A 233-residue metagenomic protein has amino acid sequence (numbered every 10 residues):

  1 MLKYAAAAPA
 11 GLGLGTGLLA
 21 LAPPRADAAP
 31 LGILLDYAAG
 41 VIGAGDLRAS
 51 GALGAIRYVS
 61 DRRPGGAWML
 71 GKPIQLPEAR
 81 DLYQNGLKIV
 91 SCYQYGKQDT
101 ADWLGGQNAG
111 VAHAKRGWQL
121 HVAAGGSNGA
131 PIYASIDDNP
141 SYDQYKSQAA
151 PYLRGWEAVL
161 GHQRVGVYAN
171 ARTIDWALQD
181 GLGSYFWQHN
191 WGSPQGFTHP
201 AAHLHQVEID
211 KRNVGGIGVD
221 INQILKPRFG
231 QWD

Functional and structural regions predicted by a protein language model:
L2-A22: N-terminal export signals
P23-D27: Sec/Tat signal peptide C-region and signal peptidase I cleavage site
A29-A49, I174-D233: Functionally critical loop-and-helix segments that line ligand-binding/catalytic clefts of soluble enzyme domains
I33, Y37-I42, R57-Q144, A150: Substrate-binding cleft of extracellular glycoside hydrolase catalytic domains
R48, Y83-Q84, E157, G161: Anion (oxyanion) recognition and catalysis
Y145-Q163: Long, well-ordered alpha-helical scaffolding segments within enzyme catalytic domains, especially pronounced
H162-D175: Aromatic-lined carbohydrate-recognition surfaces of secreted/lumenal glycan-active proteins
